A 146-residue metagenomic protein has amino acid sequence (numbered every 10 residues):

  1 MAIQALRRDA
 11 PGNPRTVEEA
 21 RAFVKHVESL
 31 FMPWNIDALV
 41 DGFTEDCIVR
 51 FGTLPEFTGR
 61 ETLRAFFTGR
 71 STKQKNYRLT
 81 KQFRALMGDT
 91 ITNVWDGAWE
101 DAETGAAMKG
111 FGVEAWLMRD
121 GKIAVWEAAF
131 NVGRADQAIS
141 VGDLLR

Functional and structural regions predicted by a protein language model:
M1-E19, R64-R146: A beta-strand edge to alpha-helix "cap/lid" segment located at domain peripheries
D9, E28, G52-T53: Generic anion/oxyanion-binding catalytic loop in active/binding sites
G12-G42: Short acidic-aromatic low-complexity motifs
F23, I36-D89: A solvent-exposed, acidic/Ser-Thr-rich amphipathic alpha-helical stretch
